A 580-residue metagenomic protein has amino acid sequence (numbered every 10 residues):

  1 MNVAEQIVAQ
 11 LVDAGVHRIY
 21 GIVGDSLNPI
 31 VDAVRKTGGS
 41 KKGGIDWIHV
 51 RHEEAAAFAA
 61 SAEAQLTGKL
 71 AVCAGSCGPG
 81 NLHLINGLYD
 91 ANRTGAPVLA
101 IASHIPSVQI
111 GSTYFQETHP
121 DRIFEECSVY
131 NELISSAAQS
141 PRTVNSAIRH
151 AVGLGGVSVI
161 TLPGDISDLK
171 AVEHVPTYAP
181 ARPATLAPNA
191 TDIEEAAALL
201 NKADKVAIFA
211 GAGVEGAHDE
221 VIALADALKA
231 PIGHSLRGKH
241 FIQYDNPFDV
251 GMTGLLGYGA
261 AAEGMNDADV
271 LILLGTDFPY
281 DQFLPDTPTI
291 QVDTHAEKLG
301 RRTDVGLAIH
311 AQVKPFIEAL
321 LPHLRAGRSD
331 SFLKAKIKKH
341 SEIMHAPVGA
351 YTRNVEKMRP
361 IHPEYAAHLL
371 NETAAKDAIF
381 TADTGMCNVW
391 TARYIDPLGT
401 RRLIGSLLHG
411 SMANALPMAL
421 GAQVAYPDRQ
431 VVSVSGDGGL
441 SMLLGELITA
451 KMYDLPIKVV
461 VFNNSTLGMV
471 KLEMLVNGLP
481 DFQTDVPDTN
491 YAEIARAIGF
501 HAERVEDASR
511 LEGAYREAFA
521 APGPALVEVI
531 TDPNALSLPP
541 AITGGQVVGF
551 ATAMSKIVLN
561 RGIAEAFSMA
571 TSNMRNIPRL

Functional and structural regions predicted by a protein language model:
M1-F332, L369, T373-K376, P456-V459 (+3 more regions): N-terminal alpha/beta PP-like core and its mobile active-site loop of ThDP/TPP-dependent enzymes
A4, V12, D25, I30-V34 (+4 more regions): Active-site diphosphate/adenylate-binding microenvironment
I22-D25, W47-F58, C73-P79, S135-S136 (+5 more regions): Active-site nucleophile and cofactor-binding loops and adjacent substrate-binding regions of central metabolic enzymes
A33, D219-I222, R393-L398, E446-T449 (+1 more regions): Short glycine/threonine-rich loop-to-helix capping motif typified by GTGT followed within a few residues by an Asp-Pro
H52, S112-T113, P183-E195, G254-G257 (+5 more regions): A general structural motif
Q116, N266, M452-T543: Thiamine diphosphate
A138, T161-L162, E173-V175, A198 (+4 more regions): Phosphate/pyrophosphate-binding active-site segments
N414, M418-K458, F462: Catalytic phosphate/nucleotide-handling subdomain of diverse soluble enzymes
